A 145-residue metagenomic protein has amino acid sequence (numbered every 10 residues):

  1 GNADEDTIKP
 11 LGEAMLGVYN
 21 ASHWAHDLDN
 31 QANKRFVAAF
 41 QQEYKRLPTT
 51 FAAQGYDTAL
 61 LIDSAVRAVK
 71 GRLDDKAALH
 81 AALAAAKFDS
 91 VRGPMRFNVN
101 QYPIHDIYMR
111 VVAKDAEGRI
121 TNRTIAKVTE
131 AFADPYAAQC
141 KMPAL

Functional and structural regions predicted by a protein language model:
G1-L145: Extracytosolic ligand-binding ectodomains
